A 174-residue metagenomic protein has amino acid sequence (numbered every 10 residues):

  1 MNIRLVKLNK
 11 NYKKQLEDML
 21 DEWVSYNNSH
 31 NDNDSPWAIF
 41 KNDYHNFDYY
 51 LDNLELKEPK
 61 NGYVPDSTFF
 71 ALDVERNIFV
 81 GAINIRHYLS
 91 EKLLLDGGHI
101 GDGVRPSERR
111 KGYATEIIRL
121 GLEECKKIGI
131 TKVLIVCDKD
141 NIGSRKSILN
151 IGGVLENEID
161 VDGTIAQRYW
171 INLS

Functional and structural regions predicted by a protein language model:
M1-H99, I165-S174: GNAT-family acyltransferases
Q15, I117, G143: Charged catalytic carboxylate motif
T68-F70, R105-E108: Polytopic alpha-helical membrane proteins, predominantly small-molecule transporters/carriers
G101-V104, R110-E123, K127, K146-N150: Conserved acetyl-CoA-binding loop-helix of GNAT-fold acetyltransferases
C125-V136: Conserved GNAT acetyl-CoA-binding A-motif
I135-R145: Conserved beta-strand-loop-alpha-helix junction that forms the acyl-donor binding cleft
V136-C137, G152-R168: Conserved catalytic-core motifs of GNAT/GCN5-like acyltransferases
